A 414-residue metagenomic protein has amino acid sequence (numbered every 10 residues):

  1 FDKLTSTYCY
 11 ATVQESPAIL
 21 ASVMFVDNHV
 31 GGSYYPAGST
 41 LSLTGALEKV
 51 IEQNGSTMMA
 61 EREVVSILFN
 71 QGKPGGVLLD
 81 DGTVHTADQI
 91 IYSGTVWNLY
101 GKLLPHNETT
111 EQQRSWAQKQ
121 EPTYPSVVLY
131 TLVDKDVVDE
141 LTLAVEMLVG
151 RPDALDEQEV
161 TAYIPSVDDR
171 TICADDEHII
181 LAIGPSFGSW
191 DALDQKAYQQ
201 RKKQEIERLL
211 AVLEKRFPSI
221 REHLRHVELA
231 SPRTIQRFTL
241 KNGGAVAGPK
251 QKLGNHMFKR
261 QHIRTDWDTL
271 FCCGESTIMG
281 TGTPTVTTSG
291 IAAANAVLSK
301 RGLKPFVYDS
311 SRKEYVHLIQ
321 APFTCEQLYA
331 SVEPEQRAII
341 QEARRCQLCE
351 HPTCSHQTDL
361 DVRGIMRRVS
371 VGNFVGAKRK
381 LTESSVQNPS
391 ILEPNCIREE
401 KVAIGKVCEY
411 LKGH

Functional and structural regions predicted by a protein language model:
F1-G45, T358-L360, G364, V369: Conserved redox-cofactor binding core of oxidoreductases
F1-T12, S219-M279: A glycine-rich dinucleotide-binding beta-alpha-beta segment and adjacent secondary-structure elements that constitute
A11, F306-H414: Ferredoxin-type iron-sulfur electron-transfer modules and their immediate structural context
V23-D80: Helical element adjacent to the flavin cofactor pocket in flavoenzyme catalytic cores
T57, E61, S219-E228, K304-Y308: Flexible, glycine/charged-enriched surface loops at secondary-structure junctions
V65-A174: Mid-domain catalytic core of redox enzymes that form a hydrophobic substrate pocket/lid adjacent to a catalytic redox
D134-T234: C-terminal segments that line or cap access tunnels to active or ligand-binding sites in enzymes and enzyme-associated
E275-R301: A conserved FAD-binding loop/helix module that cradles the flavin
